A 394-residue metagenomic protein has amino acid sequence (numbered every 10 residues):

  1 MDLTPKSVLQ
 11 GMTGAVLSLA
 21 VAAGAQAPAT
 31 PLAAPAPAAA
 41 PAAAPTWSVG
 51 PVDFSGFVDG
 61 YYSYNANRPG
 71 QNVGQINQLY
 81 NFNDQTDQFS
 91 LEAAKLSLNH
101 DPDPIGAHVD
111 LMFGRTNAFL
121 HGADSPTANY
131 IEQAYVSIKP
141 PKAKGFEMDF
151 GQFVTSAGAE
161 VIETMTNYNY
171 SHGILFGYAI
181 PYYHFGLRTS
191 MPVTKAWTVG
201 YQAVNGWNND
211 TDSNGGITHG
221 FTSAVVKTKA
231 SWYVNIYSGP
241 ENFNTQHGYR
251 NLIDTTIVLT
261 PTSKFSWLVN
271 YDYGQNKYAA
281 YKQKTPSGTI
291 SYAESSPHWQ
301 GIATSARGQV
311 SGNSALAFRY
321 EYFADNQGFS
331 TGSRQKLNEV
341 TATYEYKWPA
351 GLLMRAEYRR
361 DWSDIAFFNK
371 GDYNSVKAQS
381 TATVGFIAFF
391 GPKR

Functional and structural regions predicted by a protein language model:
M1-V73, G385, R394: N-terminal periplasmic/intermembrane-space "pro-region" immediately following the signal or transit peptide
W47, L98-P102, I138-P140, M191 (+6 more regions): Residue-level signature of outer-membrane beta-barrel architecture
G50, D87-E92, T127-E132, P181-F185 (+5 more regions): Residues that define the transmembrane beta-barrel architecture of outer-membrane proteins
G56-Y64, V109-F113, F150-Q152, Y201-N205 (+5 more regions): Transmembrane beta-barrel strands of outer-membrane/channel proteins
N65-Q88, T116-A224, Y233-P240: Surface-exposed coil loops of outer-membrane beta-barrel proteins
P104-A107, A143-M148, A196-Y201, T228-V234 (+4 more regions): Repeated loop/turn-to-beta-strand initiation elements of outer-membrane beta-barrel proteins
G216, F221-E339, Y346: Detector for outer-membrane/organellar transmembrane beta-barrel domains, recognizing the amphipathic beta-strand
Y346-W348, Y358, V376-R394: Outer-membrane beta-barrel "beta-signal"
